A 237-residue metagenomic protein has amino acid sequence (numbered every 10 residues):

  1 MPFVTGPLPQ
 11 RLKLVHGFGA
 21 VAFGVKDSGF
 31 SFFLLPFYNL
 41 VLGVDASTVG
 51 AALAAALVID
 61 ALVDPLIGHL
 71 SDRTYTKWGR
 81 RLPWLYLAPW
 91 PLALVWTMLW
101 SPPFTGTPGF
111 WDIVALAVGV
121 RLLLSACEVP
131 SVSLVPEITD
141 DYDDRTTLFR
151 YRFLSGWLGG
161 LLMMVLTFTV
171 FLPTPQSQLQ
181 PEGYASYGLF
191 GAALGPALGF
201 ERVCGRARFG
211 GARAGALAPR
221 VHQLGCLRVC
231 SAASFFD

Functional and structural regions predicted by a protein language model:
P2-D237: Membrane-embedded alpha-helical bundles of multi-pass transporters/translocases, especially carrier/permease families
